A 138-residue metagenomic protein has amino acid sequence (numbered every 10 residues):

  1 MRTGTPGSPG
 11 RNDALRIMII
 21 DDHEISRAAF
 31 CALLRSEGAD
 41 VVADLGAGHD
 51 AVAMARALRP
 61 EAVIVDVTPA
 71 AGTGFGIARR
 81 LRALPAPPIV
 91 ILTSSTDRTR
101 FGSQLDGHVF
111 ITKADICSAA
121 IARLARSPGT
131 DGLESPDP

Functional and structural regions predicted by a protein language model:
M1-R16, I116-P138: Non-catalytic signal-transmission and effector/linker regions of two-component phosphorelay proteins
I20-D21, L45, V63: Conserved sequence signature across two-component system core domains
E24-A43: Two-component/phosphorelay signaling modules centered on CheY-like receiver
A47-D50, T73-G76: Acidic catalytic/metal-coordinating carboxylates
V65-V67: Active-site residues of response regulator receiver
A70: The feature encodes the CheY-like receiver
F75-A86: Short amphipathic alpha-helix used as the core "switch/output" element in two-component signaling
L92-S94, K113: Hydrophobic/aromatic residues positioned on beta-strands within the core alpha/beta folds
